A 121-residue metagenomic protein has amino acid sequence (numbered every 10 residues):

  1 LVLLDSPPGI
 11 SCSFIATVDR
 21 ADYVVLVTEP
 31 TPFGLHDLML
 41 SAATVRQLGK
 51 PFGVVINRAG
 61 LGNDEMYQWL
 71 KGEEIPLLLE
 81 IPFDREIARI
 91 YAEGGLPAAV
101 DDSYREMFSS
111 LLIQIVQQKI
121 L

Functional and structural regions predicted by a protein language model:
L1, D22, L78: Conserved acidic residues
L1, L40, R46: Helix-loop-strand module that forms the ligand-binding subsite of alpha/beta enzymes
L1-F14: Switch II (G3) loop of P-loop NTPases
L4, L26, V54-I56: Structural beta-sheet core signal
P8, P32, G60: Short, glycine/acidic-enriched loop or turn micro-motifs at the edges of active sites
S11-F33, L38: Inter-motif core of Ras-like GTPase G domains
L35-M39, A88-Y91: Short, charged, surface-exposed secondary-structure boundary motifs
T44-L121: C-terminal lobe/tail of nucleotide-utilizing enzymes
